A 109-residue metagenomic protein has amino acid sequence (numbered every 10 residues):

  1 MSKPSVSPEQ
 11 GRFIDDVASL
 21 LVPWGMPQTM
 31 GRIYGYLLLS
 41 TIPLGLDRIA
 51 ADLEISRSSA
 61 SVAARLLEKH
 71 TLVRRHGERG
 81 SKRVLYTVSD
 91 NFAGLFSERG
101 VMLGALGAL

Functional and structural regions predicted by a protein language model:
M1-W24: N-terminal leader segment of winged-helix/HTH proteins
D16, R32-G35: Pre-recognition alpha-helix immediately N-terminal to the DNA-recognition helix within helix-turn-helix or winged-helix
V22-T29, G45, E78-E98: Short, cationic-aromatic polyanion-contact patches
I42-R48: Short acidic, hydrophobic short linear motifs in intrinsically disordered regions
R48-L53, L67: A short acidic, leucine-rich amphipathic alpha-helix
S58: Key DNA-contact positions within bacterial/archaeal DNA-binding proteins
T71: Glycine-centered, phosphate/nucleic-acid-interacting loop/turn motifs that mediate DNA/RNA or nucleotide
R75: Short beta-strand "wing" residues that participate in macromolecule-binding interfaces
